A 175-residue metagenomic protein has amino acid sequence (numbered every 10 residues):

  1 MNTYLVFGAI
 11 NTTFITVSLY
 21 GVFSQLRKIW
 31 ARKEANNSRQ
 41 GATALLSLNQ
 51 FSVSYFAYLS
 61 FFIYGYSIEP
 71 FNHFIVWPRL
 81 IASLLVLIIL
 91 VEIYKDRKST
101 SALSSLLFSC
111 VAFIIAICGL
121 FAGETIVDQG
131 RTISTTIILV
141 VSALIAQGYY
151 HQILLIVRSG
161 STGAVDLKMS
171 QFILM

Functional and structural regions predicted by a protein language model:
M1-M175: Alpha-helical membrane-protein topology signature
